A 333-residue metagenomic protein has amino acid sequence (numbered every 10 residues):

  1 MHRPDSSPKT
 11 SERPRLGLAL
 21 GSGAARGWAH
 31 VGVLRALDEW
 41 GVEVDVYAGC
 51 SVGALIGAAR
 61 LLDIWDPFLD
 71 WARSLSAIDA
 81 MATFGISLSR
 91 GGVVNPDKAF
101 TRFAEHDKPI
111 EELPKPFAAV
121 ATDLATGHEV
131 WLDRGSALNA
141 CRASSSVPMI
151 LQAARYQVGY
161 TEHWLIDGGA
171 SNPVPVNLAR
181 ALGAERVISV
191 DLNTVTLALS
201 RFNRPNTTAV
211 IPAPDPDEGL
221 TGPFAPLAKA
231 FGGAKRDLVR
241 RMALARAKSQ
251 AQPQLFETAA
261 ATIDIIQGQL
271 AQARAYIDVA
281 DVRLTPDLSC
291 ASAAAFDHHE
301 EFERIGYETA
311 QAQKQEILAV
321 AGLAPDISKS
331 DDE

Functional and structural regions predicted by a protein language model:
M1-C50, A58-E333: Patatin-like phospholipase
